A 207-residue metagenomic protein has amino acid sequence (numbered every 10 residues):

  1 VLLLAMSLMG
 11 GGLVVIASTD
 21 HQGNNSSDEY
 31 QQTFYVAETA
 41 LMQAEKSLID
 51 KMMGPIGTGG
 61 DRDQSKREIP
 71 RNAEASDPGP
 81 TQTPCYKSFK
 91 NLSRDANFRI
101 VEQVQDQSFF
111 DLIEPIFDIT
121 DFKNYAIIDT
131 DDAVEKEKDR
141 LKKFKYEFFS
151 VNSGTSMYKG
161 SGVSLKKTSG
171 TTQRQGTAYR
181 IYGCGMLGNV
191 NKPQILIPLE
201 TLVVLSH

Functional and structural regions predicted by a protein language model:
V1-L4: N-terminal signal-anchor/signal peptide hydrophobic helix marking the start of the first transmembrane segment
M9-H207: Terminal alpha-helical segments
